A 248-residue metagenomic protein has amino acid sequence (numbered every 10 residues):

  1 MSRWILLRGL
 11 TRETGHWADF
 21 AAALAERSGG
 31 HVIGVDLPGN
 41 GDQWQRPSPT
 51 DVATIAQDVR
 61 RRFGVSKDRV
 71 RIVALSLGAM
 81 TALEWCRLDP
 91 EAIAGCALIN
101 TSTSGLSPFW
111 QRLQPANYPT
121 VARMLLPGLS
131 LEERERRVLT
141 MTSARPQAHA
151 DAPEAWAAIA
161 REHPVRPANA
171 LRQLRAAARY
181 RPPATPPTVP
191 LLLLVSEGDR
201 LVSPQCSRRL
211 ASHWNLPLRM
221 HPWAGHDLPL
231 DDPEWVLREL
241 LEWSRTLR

Functional and structural regions predicted by a protein language model:
M1-Q45: Conserved HGGG/HGGXW glycine-rich cap/lid loop of the alpha/beta-hydrolase fold
H31-V73: Active-site loop/oxyanion-hole signature of alpha/beta-hydrolase fold enzymes
A74-G78, A82: Gly/Ala-rich beta-loop-alpha elbow adjacent to hydrolase catalytic centers
R87, G95-L126: Flexible "cap/lid" loop of the alpha/beta hydrolase fold
L129-A184: Conserved alpha/beta-hydrolase catalytic His-Asp/Glu region
P187, L193-V195, D199: Short beta-strand/loop motif that positions the catalytic acidic residue of the alpha/beta-hydrolase fold
R200-C206: Conserved alpha/beta-hydrolase "acid-adjacent" motif
A224-L237: Catalytic histidine-centered segment of alpha/beta-hydrolase-like enzymes
